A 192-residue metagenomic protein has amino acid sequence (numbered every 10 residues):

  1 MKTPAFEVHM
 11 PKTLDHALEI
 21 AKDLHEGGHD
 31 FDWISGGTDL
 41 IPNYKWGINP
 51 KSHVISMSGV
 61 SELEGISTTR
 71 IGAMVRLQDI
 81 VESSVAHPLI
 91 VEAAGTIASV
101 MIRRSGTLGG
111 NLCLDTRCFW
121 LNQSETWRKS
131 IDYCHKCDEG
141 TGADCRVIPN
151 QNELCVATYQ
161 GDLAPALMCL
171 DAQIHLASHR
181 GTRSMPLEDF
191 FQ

Functional and structural regions predicted by a protein language model:
M1-Q192: C-terminal structural segment of proteins
